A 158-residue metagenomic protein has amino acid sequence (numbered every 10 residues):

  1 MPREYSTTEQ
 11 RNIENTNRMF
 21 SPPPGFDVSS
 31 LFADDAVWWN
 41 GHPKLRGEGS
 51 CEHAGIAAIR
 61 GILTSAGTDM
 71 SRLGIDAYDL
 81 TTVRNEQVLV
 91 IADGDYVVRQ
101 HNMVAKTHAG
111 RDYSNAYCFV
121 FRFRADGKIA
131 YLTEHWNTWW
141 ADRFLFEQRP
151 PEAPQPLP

Functional and structural regions predicted by a protein language model:
M1-F26, S30, D34, P151-P158: Short, low-complexity N-terminal intrinsically disordered segments enriched in polar/charged residues
M1-I13, I56-A66, D142-R143: Charged, low-complexity, helix/coiled-coil-prone segments
P2-T7, S71-P158: A beta-strand edge to alpha-helix "cap/lid" segment located at domain peripheries
T16, V28-S29, A36, G55 (+5 more regions): Hydrophobic pocket/interface hotspot
M19, L31, I62-D69, F144-E147: Residues that form generic nucleotide/phosphate-binding pockets
S30, C51, R111: Flexible, active-site-adjacent loop/turn segments at secondary-structure boundaries
D34-D95: A solvent-exposed, acidic/Ser-Thr-rich amphipathic alpha-helical stretch
